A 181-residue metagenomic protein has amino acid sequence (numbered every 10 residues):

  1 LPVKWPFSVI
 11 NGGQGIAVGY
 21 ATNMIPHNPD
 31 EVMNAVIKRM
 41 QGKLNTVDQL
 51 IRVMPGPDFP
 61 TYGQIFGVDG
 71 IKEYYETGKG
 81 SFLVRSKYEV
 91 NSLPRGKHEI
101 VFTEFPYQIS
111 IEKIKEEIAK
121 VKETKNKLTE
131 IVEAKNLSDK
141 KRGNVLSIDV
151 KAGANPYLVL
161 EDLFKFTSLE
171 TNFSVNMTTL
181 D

Functional and structural regions predicted by a protein language model:
L1-D181: Intrinsically disordered, low-complexity regulatory segments
